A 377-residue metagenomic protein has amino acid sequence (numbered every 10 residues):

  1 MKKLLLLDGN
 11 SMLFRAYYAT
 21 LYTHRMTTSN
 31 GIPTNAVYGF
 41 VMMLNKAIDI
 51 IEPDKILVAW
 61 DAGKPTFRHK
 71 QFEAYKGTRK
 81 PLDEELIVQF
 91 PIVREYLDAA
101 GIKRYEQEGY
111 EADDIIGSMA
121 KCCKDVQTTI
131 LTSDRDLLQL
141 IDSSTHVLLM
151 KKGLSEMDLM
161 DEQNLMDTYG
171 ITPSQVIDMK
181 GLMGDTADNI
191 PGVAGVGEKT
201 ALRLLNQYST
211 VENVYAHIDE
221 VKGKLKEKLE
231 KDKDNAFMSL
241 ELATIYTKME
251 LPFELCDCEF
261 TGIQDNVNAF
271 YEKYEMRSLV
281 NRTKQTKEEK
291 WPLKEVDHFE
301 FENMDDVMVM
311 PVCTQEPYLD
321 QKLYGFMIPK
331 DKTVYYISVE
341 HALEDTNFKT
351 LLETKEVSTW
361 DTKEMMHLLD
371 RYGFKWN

Functional and structural regions predicted by a protein language model:
M1-L57, D61, R68: Non-catalytic, usually N-terminal nucleic-acid engagement modules in DNA/RNA processing proteins
K2, Y22, M26-T27, G77-E250: Extended two-metal-dependent nuclease catalytic cores across DNA- and RNA-processing enzymes
D8, V58, I116, D134 (+5 more regions): A residue-level signal for conserved active-site and pocket-lining positions in enzyme catalytic cores
N10, F90, R94, D98-G101 (+4 more regions): Duplex nucleic acid-engaging cores and interfaces of nucleic-acid transaction enzymes
F40-E52, S118-C122, A342-K355: Short, basic/hydrophobic alpha-helical segments
L57-D61, Y105-E108, T128-S133, T350-T362: Acidic beta-strand-to-loop metal/phosphate-binding motif
K151, E162, K363-N377: Metal-dependent phosphoesterase core characteristic of DEDDh/y 3'-5' exonuclease domains
C256-F326, K330-K355: Long, highly charged low-complexity segments
